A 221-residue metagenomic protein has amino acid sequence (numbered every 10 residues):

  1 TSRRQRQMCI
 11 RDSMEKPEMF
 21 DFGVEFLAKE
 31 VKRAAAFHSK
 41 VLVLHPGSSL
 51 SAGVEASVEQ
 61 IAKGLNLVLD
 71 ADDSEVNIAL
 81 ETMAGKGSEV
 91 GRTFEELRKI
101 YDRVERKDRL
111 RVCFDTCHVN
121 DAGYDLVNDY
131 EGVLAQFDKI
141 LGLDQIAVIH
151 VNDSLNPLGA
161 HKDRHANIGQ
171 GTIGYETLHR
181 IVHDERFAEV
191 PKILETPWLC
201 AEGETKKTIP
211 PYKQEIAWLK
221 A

Functional and structural regions predicted by a protein language model:
T1-I10: Single conserved hydrophobic/aromatic residue that forms the stacking wall/gate of nucleotide- or nucleobase-binding
Q5, A34, L42, I78 (+3 more regions): Conserved, mostly hydrophobic/aromatic
R11-R111, P211: Active-site acidic/histidine proton-transfer and metal-coordination neighborhood in alpha/beta enzyme cores
A62-Q170: Acidic/histidine-rich catalytic cores of soluble enzymes
V76, F187-V190: A short helix->loop->beta-strand "cap" motif at the edges of active sites that frequently abuts
R111, I193-P197: Short acidic/histidine-rich active-site segments
G203-A221: C-terminal helical cap(s) of enzyme catalytic domains, especially alpha/beta-barrels
